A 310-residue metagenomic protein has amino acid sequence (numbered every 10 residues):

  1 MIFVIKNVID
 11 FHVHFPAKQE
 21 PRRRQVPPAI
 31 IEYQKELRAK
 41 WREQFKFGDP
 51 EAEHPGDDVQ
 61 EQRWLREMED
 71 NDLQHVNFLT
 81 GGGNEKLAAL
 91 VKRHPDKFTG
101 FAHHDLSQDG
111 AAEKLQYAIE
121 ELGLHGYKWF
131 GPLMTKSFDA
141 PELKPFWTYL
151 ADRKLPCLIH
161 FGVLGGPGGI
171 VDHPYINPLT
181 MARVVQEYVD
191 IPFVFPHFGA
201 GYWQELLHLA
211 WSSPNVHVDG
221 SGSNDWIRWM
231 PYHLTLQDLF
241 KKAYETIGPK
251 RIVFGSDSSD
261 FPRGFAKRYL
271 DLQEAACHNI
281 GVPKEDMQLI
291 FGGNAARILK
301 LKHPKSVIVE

Functional and structural regions predicted by a protein language model:
M1-F11, K18-R66, D70, H75 (+4 more regions): Mid-to-C-terminal alpha-helical segments outside catalytic/metal-binding sites
V8-F11, F78-L79, F101, K128 (+3 more regions): Active-site neighborhood of phospho(di)ester-bond hydrolases with catalytic His/Asp-centered motifs
H12, M68, L87, A118 (+6 more regions): Conserved, mostly hydrophobic/aromatic
P16-K18, G83-K86, S107-G110, V163-P167 (+3 more regions): Active-site environment of divalent metal-dependent phosphoester hydrolases
Q62-L65, N84-V91, L115-Q116, L143 (+4 more regions): Generic structural signal for well-ordered alpha-helices, preferentially at hydrophobic/aromatic core positions
E69-H75, P95-T99, Q186-F193: Short, surface-exposed connector motifs at secondary-structure boundaries
Q74-H75, L79-I176: Active-site gating/metal-coordination segments in enzymes
H125-G126, D139-V253, V307-E310: Catalytic pocket-lining loop regions of alpha/beta-barrel enzymes, especially the amidohydrolase/enolase/GH5 lineages
